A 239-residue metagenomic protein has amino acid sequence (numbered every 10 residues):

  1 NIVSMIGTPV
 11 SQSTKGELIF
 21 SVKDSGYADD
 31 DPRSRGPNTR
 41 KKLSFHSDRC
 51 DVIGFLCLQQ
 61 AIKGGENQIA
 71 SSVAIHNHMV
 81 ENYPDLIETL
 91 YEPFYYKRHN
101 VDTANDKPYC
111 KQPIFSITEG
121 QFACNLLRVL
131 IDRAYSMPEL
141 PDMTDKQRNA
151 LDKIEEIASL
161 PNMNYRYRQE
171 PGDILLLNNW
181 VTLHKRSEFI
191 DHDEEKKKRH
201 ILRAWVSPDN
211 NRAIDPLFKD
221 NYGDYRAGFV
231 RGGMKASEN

Functional and structural regions predicted by a protein language model:
N1-E17: Long, mid-chain structured domain cores
G16-P171, L175-N239: Active-site environment of non-heme Fe oxygenases that use a 2-His-1-carboxylate facial triad
